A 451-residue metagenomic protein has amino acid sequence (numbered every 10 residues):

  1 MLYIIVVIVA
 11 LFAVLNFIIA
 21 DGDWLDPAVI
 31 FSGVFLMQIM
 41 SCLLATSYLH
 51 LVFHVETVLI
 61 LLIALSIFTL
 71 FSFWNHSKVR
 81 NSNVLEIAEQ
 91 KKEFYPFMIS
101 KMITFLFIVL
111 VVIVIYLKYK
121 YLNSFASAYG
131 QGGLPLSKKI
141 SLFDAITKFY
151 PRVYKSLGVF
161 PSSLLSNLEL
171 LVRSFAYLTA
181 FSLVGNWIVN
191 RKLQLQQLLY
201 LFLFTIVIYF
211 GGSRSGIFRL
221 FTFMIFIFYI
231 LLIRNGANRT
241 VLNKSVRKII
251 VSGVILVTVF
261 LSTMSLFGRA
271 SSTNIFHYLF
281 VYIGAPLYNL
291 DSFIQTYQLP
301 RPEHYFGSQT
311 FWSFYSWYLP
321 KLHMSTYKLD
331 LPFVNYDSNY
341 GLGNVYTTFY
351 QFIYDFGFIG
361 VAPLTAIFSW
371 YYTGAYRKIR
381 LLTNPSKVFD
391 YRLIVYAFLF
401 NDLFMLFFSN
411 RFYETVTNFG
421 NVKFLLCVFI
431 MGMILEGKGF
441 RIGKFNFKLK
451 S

Functional and structural regions predicted by a protein language model:
I5-K120: A structural signal for hydrophobic alpha-helical transmembrane segments in multi-pass membrane proteins
V9-A13, Q38-C42, L178-L183, L199-V207 (+2 more regions): Hydrophobic, membrane-inserted alpha-helices
A10-I18, F175-N190, P363-L381: Hydrophobic, aromatic-rich transmembrane alpha-helices and their immediate juxtamembrane boundary segments
A20-P27, S182-L198, R377-I394: Membrane-interface helix-loop-helix junctions at transmembrane boundaries of multi-pass membrane enzymes, predominantly
L43-E56, F202-I230, G357-V361, F412 (+1 more regions): Helix-loop-helix junctions and helix-breaking kinks within/between transmembrane helices of multi-pass membrane
S82-G212, I217-L242, K248, G253 (+1 more regions): Membrane-embedded catalytic interface detector for glycan/lipid assembly enzymes
G133-L168, V251, T258-T373: Small-residue-enriched transmembrane helix-hairpin modules in multi-pass membrane proteins
N344-Y350, Y354-S451: Hydrophobic alpha-helical segments
